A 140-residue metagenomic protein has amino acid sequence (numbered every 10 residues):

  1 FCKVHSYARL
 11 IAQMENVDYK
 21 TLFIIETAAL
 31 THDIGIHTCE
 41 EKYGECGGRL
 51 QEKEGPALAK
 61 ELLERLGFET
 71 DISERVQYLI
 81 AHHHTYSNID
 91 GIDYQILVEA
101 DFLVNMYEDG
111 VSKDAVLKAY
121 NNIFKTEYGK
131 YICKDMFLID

Functional and structural regions predicted by a protein language model:
C2, S6-D18, T31, F68 (+1 more regions): Divalent metal-dependent phosphate-bond-processing catalytic cores, especially two-metal-ion Mg2+/Mn2+ enzymes that act
V4-Y7, R49-R65: An active-site-proximal "capping" alpha-helix that borders the catalytic cofactor pocket
A12, E45, L63: Short, flexible active-site loop motifs that bind/organize anionic cofactors or intermediates
L22-G44, G55, A59, Q77-H84 (+1 more regions): His-Asp-centered metal-binding catalytic motifs of divalent-metal-dependent phosphohydrolases/nucleases
C46-L50, G91: Residues at secondary-structure transition points
